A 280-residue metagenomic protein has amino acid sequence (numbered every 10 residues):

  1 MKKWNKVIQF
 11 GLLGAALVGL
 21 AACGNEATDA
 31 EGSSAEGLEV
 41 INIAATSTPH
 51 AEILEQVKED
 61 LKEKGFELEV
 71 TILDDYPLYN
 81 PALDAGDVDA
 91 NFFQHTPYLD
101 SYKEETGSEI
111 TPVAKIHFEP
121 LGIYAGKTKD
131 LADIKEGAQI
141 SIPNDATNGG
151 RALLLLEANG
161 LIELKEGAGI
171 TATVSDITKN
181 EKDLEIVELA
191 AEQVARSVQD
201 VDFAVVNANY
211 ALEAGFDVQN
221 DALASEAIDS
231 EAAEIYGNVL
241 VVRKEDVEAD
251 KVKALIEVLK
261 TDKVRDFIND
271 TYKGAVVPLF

Functional and structural regions predicted by a protein language model:
V18-A22: C-terminal motif of bacterial Sec signal peptides marking the signal peptidase cleavage site
G24-A27: Bacterial signal peptide processing site
E36-T48, F66-I72, Q139-I140: Short, well-ordered beta-strand elements
T71-P81, G169-R196: Short helix-initiation/N-cap motifs at beta->coil->alpha
S101-V113, K127-T128, D200, V205 (+1 more regions): Ligand-binding "clamshell"
V113-I162: A conserved helix-loop-strand patch within extracytoplasmic ligand-binding domains of the periplasmic binding
P120-L131, Y236-A249: A bilobed periplasmic-binding-protein/Venus flytrap-type ligand-binding module shared by bacterial periplasmic
G150-E157, L259-L279: Periplasmic-binding protein-like
